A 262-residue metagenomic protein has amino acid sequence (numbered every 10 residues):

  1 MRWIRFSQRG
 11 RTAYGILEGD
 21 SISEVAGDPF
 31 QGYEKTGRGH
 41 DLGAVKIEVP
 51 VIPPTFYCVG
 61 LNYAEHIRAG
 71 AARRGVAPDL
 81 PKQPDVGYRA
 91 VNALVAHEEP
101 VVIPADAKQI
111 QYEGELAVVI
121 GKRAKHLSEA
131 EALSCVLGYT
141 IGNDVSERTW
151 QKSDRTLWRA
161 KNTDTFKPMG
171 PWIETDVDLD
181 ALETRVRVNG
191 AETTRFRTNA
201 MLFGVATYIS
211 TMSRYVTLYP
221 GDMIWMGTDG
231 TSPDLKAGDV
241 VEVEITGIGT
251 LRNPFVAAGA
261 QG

Functional and structural regions predicted by a protein language model:
M1-P84, V177, E192, V240-E244 (+1 more regions): N-terminal non-catalytic cap/leader segment that marks the start of a structured domain
V45-P50, H66, R148-G262: Catalytic-pocket segment enriched in acidic/His residues
K46-E48, R74-A77, V101-I110, A124-E131 (+3 more regions): A generic local secondary-structure boundary/capping motif
T55-Y57, P84-V86, N92-A93, P100 (+6 more regions): Structural motif
R68-G70, E98-P100, A105-D106, L127-A132 (+3 more regions): A short secondary-structure junction signal
P78-A96, Y112, E242-T246: Structural signature of FAD isoalloxazine-binding scaffolds in flavoprotein oxidoreductases
H97-A132, L137, G142-V145: Non-heme Fe(II) oxygenase catalytic core, chiefly the N-lobe of the double-stranded beta-helix
